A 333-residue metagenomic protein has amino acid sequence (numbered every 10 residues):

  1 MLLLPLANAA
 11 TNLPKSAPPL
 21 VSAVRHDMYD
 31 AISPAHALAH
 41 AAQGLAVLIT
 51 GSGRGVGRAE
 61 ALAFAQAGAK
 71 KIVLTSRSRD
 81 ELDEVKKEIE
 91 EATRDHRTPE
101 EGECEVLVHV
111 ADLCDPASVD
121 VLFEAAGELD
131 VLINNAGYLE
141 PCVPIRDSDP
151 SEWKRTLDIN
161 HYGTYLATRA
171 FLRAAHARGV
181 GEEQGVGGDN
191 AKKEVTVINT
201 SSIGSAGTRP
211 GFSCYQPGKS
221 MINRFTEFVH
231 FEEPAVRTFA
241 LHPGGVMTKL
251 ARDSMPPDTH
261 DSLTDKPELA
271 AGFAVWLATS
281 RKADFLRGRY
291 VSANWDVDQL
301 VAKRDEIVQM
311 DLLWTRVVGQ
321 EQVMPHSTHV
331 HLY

Functional and structural regions predicted by a protein language model:
T11-P19, A23, A240-L241, P257-Y333: C-terminal helical subdomain
G51-G55: Conserved glycine-rich cofactor-binding loop
A69-V85: Conserved glycine-rich Rossmann-like NAD(P)H-binding loop of the short-chain dehydrogenase/reductase
D80, H109-V121, P150: The beta1-alpha1 cofactor-binding region of Rossmann-like NAD(H)/NADP(H)-dependent oxidoreductases
D120, E124, L139-K154, R173 (+2 more regions): Conserved mid-core segment of classical short-chain dehydrogenase/reductases
Y138, R146-Y165, I198, I222: Catalytic Tyr-X3-Lys loop
T168-R169, E227: A short, exposed helix-loop element centered on a Lys and neighboring polar residues
H176, V180-M221, T226-P234, G244-V246 (+2 more regions): Catalytic loop of short-chain dehydrogenase/reductase
